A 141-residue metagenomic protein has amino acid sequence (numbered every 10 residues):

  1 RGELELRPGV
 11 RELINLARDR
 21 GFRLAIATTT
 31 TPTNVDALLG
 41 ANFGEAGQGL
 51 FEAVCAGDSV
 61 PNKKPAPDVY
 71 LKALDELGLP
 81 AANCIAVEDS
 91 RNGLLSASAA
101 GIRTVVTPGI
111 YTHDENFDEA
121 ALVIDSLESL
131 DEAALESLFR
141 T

Functional and structural regions predicted by a protein language model:
R1-I26, D36: Short, acidic loop-to-helix structural element flanking the phosphoryl-transfer center in phosphate-processing enzymes
R11, N15, T31-T33, A37-T141: Asp-based, Mg2+/Mn2+-dependent phosphohydrolase catalytic module
